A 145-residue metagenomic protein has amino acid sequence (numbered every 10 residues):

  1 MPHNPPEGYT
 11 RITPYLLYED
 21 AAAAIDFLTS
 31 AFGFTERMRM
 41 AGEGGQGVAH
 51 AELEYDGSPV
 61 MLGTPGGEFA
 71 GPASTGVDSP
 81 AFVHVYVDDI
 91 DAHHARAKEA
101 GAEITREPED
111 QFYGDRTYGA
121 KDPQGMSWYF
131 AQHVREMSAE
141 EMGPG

Functional and structural regions predicted by a protein language model:
M1-Y15, I25-K121, A131-G145: Vicinal oxygen chelate
Y18-A22: Short acidic-aromatic low-complexity motifs
Q124: C-terminal catalytic core of tyrosine-transesterase DNA break-rejoin enzymes
